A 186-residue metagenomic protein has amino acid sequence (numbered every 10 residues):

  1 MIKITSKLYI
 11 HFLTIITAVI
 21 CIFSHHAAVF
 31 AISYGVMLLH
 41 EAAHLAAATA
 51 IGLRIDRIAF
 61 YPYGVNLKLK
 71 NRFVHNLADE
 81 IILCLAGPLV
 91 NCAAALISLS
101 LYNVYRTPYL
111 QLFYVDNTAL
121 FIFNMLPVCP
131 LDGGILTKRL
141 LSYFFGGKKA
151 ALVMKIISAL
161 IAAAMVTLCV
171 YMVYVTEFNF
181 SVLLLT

Functional and structural regions predicted by a protein language model:
M1-T186: Hydrophobic transmembrane alpha-helices and their immediate loop junctions in multi-pass integral membrane proteins
